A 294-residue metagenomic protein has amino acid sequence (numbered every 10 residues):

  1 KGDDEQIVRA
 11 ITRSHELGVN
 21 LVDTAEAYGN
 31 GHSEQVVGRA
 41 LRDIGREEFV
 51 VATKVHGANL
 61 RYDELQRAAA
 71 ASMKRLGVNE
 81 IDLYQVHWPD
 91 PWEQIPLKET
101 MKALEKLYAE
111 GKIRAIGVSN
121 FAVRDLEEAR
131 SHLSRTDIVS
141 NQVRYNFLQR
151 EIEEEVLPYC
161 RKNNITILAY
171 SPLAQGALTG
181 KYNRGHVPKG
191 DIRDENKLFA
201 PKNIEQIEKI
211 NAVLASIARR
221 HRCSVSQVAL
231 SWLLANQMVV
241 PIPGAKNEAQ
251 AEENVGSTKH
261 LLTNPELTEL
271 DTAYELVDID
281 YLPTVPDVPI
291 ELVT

Functional and structural regions predicted by a protein language model:
K1-F49: N-terminal binding-site loop/beta-alpha segment at the start of enzyme catalytic domains that lines or forms
T12, E16, L60-E155, K162-T166: Glycine/proline-rich, positively charged, aromatic-decorated active-site loop/lid region on the catalytic face
V22, V37, V51, S72 (+9 more regions): Conserved, mostly hydrophobic/aromatic
T24-E26, T53-V55, Q85-W88, V118-N120 (+3 more regions): A cross-domain feature marking catalytic cores of carbohydrate-active enzymes and several ubiquitous metabolic/repair
Y28, I44-D63, H87-D90: Structural motif corresponding to the early beta-alpha repeats
A122, Y145-Q149, S171-L178, W232 (+1 more regions): Glycine-rich beta-alpha junction loops
I152-P188, S224: Aromatic-lined glycan-binding groove of carbohydrate-active enzymes
K162, K189-S216, R220, A235-V239 (+1 more regions): Terminal-tail/helix-coil boundary detector
